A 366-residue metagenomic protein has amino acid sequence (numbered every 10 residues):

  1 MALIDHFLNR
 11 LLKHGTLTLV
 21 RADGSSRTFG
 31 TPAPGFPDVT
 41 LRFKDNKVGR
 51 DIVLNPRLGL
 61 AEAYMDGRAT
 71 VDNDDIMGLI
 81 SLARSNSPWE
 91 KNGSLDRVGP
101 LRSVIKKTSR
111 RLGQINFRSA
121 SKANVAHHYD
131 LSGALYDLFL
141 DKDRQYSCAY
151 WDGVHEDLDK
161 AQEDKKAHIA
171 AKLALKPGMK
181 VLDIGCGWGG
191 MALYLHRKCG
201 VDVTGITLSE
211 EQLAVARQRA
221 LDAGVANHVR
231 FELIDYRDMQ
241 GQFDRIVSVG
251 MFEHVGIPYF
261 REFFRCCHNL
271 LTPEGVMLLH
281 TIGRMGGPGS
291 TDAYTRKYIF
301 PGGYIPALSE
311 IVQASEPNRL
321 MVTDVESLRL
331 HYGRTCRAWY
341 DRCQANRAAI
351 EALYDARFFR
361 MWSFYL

Functional and structural regions predicted by a protein language model:
M1-E163, H168: Feature captures hydrophobic
P177-G185: Conserved class I S-adenosyl-L-methionine
W188-C199: Conserved SAM-binding loop of SAM-dependent methyltransferases across substrates and taxa, primarily the Class I
A216-R217: Conserved SAM-binding loop
R237-I246: A short acidic, Gly/Pro-enriched loop at the edge of an enzyme's catalytic core that lines a small-molecule cofactor
R261-E274: A short glycine-rich, Lys/Arg-flanked "PGG" loop and its adjoining helix->strand segment in the class I
E274-I282: Conserved beta-strand signature within the Rossmann-like core of class I S-adenosyl-L-methionine
I282-L366: Substrate-binding/catalytic lobe of Class I Rossmann-like enzymes that use SAM or dcSAM, i.e., the mid-to-C-terminal
